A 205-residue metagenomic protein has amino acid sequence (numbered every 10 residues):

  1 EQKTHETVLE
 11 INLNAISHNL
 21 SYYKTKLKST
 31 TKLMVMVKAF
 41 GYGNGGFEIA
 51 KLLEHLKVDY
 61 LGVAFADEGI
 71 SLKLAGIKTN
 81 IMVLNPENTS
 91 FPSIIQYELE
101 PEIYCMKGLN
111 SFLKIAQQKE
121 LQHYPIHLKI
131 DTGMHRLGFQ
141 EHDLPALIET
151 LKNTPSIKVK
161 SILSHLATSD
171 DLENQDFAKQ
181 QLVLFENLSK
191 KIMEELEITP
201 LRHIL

Functional and structural regions predicted by a protein language model:
T4-K26: Positively charged, low-complexity intrinsically disordered leader regions
T7-E10, A15, T31-I204: Active-site-proximal beta-alpha core segment in soluble small-molecule metabolic enzymes
